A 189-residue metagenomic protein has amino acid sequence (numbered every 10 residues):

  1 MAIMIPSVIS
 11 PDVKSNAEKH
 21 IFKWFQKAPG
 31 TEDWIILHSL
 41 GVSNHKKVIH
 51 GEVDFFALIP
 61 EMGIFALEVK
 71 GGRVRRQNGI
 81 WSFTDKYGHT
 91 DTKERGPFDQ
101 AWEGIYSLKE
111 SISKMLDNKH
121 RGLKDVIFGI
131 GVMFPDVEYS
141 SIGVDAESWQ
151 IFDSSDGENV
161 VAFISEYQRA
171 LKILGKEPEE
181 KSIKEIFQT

Functional and structural regions predicted by a protein language model:
M1-T189: Intrinsically disordered, low-complexity Ser/Thr/Pro/Gly-rich regulatory segments
